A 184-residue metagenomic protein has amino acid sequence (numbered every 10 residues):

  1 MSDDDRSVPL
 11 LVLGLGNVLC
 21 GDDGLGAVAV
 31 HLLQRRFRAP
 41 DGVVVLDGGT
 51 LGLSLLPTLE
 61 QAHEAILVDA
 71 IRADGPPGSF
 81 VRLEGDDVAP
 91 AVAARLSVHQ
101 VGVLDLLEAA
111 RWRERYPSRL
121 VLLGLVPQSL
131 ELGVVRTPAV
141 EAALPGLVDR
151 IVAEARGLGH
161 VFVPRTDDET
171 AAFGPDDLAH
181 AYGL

Functional and structural regions predicted by a protein language model:
D5-L13, N17-A89, A93, F162: Nucleotide and nucleotide-moiety/phosphate-recognizing core
G24, V28, T50, G75 (+3 more regions): Conserved active-site and cofactor/substrate-binding residues in soluble primary-metabolism enzymes
G42-V44, G75-G78, R95-Q100, R113 (+1 more regions): Short C-terminal domain-edge/linker segments immediately following a structured domain
P76, L83-R119: Conserved phosphate- and dinucleotide-binding cores of soluble alpha/beta proteins, encompassing both enzyme active
V103-L184: Phosphate-binding/catalytic loops
